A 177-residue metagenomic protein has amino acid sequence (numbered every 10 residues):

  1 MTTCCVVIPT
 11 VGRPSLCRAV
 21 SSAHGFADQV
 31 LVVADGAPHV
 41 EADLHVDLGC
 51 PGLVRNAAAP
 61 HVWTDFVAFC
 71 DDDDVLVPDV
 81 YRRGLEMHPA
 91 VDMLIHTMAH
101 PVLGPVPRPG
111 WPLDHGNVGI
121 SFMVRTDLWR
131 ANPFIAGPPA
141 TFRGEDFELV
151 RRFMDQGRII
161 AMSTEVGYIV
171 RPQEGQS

Functional and structural regions predicted by a protein language model:
G12-G25: Short, well-formed alpha-helical segments that are part of the catalytic scaffolds of diverse glycosyltransferases
V46-V62: Glycine-rich, basic loop-to-helix element that forms the pyrophosphate-binding segment of sugar-nucleotide handling
V67: Short aromatic/hydrophobic "clamp" motif used to bind/position activated sugar donors
D74-M87: Acidic donor-binding/catalytic loop of UDP-sugar-dependent glycosyltransferases, especially processive GT2
L94-P107: Short beta-strand-to-loop element that shapes/binds the nucleotide-sugar donor at the catalytic cleft/hinge
T97, I160-G167: Catalytic beta-strand/loop signature of glycosyltransferases that borders the donor
P105-V124: A recurrent flexible, glycine/aromatic-enriched loop bordering the glycosyltransferase active site that acts as
T141-L149: Acidic donor-binding loop at a coil-to-helix junction in glycosyltransferase catalytic cores that engages
